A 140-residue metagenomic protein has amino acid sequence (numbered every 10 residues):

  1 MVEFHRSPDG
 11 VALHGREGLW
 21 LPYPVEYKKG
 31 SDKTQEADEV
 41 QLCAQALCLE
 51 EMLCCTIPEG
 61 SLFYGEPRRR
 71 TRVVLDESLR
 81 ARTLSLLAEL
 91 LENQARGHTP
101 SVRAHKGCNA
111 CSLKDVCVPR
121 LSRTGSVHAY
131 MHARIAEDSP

Functional and structural regions predicted by a protein language model:
M1-D32, A44-L47, C111: Conserved catalytic cores of phosphodiester-cleaving nucleases, focusing on short active-site segments
P22-P24, E39, R70-R72: Well-ordered beta-strand positions in beta-sheet-rich domains
D32-K33, R70: Short, solvent-exposed loop/turn segments at secondary-structure junctions
K33-Q41, L75: Short alpha-helix boundary/capping segments
D38-E51: Short, charged, amphipathic alpha-helix that recurs within catalytic cores of restriction-modification and other
E50-P140: Metal-dependent nuclease catalytic regions and adjoining charged, substrate-binding loops involved in nucleic-acid end
